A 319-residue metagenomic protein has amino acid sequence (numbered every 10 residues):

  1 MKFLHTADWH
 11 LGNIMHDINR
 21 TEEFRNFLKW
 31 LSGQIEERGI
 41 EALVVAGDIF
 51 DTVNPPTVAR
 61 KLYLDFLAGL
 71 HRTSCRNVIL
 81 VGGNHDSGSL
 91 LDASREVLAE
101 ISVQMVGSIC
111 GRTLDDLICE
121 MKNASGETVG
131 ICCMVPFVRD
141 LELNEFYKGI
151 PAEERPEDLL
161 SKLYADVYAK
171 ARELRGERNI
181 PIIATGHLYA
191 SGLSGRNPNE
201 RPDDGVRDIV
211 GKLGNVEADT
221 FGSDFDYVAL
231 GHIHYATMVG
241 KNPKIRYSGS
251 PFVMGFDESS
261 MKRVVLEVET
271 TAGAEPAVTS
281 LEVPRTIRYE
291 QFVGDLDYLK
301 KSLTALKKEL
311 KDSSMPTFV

Functional and structural regions predicted by a protein language model:
M1-V45, F50-V319: Extended recognition/assembly regions associated with phosphoester-bond processing machinery
